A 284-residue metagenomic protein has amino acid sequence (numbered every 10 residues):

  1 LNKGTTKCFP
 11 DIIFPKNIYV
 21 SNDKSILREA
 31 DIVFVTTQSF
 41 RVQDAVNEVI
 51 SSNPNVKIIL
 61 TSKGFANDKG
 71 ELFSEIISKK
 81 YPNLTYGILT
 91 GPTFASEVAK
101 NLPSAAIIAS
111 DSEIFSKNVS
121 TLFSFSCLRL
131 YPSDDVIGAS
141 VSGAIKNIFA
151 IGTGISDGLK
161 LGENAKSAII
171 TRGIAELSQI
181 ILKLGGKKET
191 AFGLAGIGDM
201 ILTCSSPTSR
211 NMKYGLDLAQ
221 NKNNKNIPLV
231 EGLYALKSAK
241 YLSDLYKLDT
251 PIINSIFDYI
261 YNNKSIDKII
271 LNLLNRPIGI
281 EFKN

Functional and structural regions predicted by a protein language model:
L1-I12: Glycine-rich phosphate-binding loop and adjoining beta1-alpha1-beta2 segment of Rossmann-like nucleotide-binding folds
P10-K16, S133: N-terminal short beta-loop-beta anion/metal-coordinating cradle
F14-P103, V119-T121: Rossmann-like NAD(P)(H) cofactor-binding subdomain of soluble oxidoreductases
R28-E29, I145, I197: Alpha-helix C-terminal capping/helix-to-coil transition sites in glycosyltransferase folds
R41, S52, I76, K80-L84 (+1 more regions): Internal alpha-helical scaffold of NAD(P)-dependent oxidoreductase catalytic cores
V42, A66, G70, S74 (+12 more regions): Generic structural signal for well-ordered, non-membrane alpha-helical segments in soluble metabolic enzymes
L60, T85-T90, L130-D134, G193 (+1 more regions): General beta-strand structural signal in soluble alpha/beta enzymes
T153, L182-F192, I197-N284: NAD(P)-dependent Rossmann-like dehydrogenase/reductase catalytic/cofactor-binding core
